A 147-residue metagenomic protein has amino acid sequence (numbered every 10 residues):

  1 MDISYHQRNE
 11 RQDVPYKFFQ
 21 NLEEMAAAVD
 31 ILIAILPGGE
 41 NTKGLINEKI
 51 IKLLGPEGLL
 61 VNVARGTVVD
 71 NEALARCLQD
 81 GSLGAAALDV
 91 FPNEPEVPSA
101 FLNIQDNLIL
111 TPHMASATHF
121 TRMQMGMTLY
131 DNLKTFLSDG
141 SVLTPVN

Functional and structural regions predicted by a protein language model:
M1-P56: Rossmann-like dinucleotide/phosphate-binding beta-alpha-beta segment
G39, N62-V63: A generic structural signal for short
E57, V63-N147: Rossmann-like dinucleotide-binding domain for NAD(H)/NADP(H)
